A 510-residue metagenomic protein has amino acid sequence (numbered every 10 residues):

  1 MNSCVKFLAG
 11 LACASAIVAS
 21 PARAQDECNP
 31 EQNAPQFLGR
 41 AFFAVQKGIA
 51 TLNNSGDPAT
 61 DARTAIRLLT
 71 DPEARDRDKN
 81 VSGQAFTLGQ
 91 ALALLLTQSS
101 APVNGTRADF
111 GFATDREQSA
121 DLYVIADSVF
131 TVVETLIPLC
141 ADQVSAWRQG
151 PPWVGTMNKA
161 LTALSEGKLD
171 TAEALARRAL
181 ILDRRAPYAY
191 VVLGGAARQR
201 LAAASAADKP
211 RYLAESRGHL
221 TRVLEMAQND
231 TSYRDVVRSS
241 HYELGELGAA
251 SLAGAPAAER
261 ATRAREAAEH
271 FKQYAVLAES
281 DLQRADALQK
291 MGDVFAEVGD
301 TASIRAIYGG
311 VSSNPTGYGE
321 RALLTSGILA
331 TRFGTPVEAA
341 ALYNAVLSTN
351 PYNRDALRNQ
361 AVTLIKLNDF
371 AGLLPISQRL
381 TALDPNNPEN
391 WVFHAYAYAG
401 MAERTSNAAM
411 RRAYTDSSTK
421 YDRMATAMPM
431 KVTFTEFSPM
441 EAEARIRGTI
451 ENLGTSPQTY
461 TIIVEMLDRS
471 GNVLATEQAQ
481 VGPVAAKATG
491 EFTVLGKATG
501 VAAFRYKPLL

Functional and structural regions predicted by a protein language model:
D26-F42, D76-D78, C140-N158, T231-R234 (+2 more regions): TPR-adjacent "capping" and linker segments in tetratricopeptide-repeat scaffold/adaptor proteins
F42, G83, V154, Y188 (+8 more regions): Start-of-helix register in tetratricopeptide repeats
K47-R63, A93-D170, A196-R238, G248-E269 (+1 more regions): Short coil/linker segments at helix-helix boundaries
P72, V133, R178-A179, R222-V223 (+5 more regions): Canonical positions in the second alpha-helix
R77-K79, P138, R184, Q228 (+5 more regions): Short coil turns that delineate tetratricopeptide repeat
G83, T87-L88, L94, N158 (+7 more regions): Canonical tetratricopeptide repeat
L94, S165, Q199-A202, E243 (+5 more regions): Register position in tetratricopeptide repeats
N472-G500: Intrinsically disordered, low-complexity Pro/Gly/Ser/Thr-rich segments with frequent PxxP/GP/PP motifs and embedded
